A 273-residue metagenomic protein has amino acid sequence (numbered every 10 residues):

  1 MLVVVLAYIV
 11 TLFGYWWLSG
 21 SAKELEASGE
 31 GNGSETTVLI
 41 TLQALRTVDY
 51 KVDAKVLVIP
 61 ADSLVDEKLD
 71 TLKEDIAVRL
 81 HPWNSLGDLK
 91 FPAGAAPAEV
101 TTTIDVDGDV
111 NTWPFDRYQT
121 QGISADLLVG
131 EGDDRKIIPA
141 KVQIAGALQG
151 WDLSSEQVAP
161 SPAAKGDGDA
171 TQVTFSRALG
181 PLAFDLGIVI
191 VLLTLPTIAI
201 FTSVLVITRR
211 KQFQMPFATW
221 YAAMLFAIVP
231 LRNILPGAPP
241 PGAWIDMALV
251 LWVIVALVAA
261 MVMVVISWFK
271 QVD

Functional and structural regions predicted by a protein language model:
M1-Y15: Hydrophobic membrane-insertion alpha-helices, especially the h-region of bacterial N-terminal signal peptides
Y15-A27, A44-S154: Soluble non-transmembrane domains of integral membrane proteins
S28-L39: N-terminal edge beta-strand
T37-L39, A96-T103, A170-Q172: Short beta-strands within extracellular/lumenal beta-sheet-rich domains
L42-L45, P162-A164: Short, exposed beta-strand/loop patches in secreted or surface proteins that constitute
G132-I138, S161-T171, I188-L205: Hydrophobic alpha-helical transmembrane segments
I138-R177: Extended, hydrophilic extramembrane loops/domains of integral membrane proteins
L179-D273: Alpha-helical transmembrane segments forming the membrane-embedded cores of inner-membrane proteins across
